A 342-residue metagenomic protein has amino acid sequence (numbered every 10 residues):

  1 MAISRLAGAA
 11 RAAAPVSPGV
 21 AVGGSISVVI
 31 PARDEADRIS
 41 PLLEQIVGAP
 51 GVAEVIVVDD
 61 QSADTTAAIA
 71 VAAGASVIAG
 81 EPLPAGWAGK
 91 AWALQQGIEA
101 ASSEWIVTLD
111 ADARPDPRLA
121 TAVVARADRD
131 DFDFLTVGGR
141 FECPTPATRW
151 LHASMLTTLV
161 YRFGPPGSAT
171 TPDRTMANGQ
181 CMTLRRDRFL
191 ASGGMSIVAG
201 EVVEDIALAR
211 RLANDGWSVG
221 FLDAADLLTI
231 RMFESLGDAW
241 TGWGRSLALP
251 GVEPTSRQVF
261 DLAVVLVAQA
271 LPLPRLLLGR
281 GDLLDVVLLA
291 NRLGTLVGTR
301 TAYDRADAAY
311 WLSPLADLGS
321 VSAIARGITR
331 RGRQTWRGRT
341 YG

Functional and structural regions predicted by a protein language model:
A2, L6-A9, A79-E99, A122 (+3 more regions): Long helical/loop segments within the catalytic core of UDP-sugar-dependent glycosyltransferases, especially the large
G23, I30-E44, Q61: Active-site beta-to-alpha loop of glycosyltransferases that engages the nucleotide-sugar donor
S25-S27, E54: Cell-envelope/extracellular polymer assembly enzymes that use nucleotide-activated donors
E44-A53: Short, acidic, metal-binding catalytic loop of nucleotide-sugar glycosyltransferases
Q45, D59-A68, P82: A conserved acidic beta->alpha catalytic loop
T65, A111-R126: Acidic donor-binding/catalytic loop of UDP-sugar-dependent glycosyltransferases, especially processive GT2
A127, T136, R140-L159, L190 (+2 more regions): Catalytic donor/gating beta->alpha subdomain of glycosyltransferases that bind UDP-sugars
Q258-R333: Membrane-embedded multi-pass helical conduit in multi-pass membrane proteins, especially envelope-biosynthetic
